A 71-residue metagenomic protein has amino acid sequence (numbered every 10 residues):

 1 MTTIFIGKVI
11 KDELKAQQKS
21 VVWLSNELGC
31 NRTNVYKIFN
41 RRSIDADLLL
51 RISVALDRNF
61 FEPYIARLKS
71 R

Functional and structural regions predicted by a protein language model:
M1-W23: A short, Lys/Arg-rich alpha-helix, primarily the initiator
K11, V22, N26, Y36 (+1 more regions): Residues within the helices of the helix-turn-helix
G29-S43: Recognition helix of helix-turn-helix/homeodomain-like DNA-binding domains that insert into the DNA major groove
R41-V54: Short, basic-rich loop-to-helix N-cap that marks the start of a DNA-contacting helix
D57-R71: Short C-terminal boundary/hinge segments that cap the last helix of small helical domains
